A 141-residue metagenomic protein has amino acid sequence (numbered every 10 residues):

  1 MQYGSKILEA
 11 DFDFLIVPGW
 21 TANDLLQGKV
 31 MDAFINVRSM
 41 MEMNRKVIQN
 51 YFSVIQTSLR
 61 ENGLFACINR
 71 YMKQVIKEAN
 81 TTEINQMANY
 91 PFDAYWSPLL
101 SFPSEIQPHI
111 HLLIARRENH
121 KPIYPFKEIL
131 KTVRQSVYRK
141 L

Functional and structural regions predicted by a protein language model:
M1-Q27: S-adenosyl-L-methionine
M31-D32: Conserved acidic residues
I35: A conserved beta-strand element that flanks and buttresses the S-adenosyl-L-methionine
R38-S39: Short catalytic micro-motifs in class I SAM-dependent methyltransferases
Q49-E61: A short glycine-rich, Lys/Arg-flanked "PGG" loop and its adjoining helix->strand segment in the class I
L59-K73: Conserved beta-strand signature within the Rossmann-like core of class I S-adenosyl-L-methionine
E78-P103: Conserved Class I S-adenosyl-L-methionine
R116-L141: Membrane-proximal basic amphipathic "stem/tether" segments
